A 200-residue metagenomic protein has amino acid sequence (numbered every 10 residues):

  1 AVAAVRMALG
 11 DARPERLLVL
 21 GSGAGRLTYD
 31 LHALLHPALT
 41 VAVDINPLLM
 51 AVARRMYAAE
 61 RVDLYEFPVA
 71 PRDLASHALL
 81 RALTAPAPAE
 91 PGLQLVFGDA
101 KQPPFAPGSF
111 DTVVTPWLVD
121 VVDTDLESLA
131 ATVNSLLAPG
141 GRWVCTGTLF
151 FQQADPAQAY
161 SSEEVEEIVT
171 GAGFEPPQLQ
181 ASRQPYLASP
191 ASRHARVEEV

Functional and structural regions predicted by a protein language model:
A1-P14: Conserved alpha-helix/loop element of class I SAM-dependent methyltransferases that forms part of the SAM/SAH-binding
R13-G23, V41: Conserved class I S-adenosyl-L-methionine
A24-H36: Conserved SAM-binding loop of SAM-dependent methyltransferases across substrates and taxa, primarily the Class I
Y57-Q102: S-adenosyl-L-methionine
K101-V113: A short acidic, Gly/Pro-enriched loop at the edge of an enzyme's catalytic core that lines a small-molecule cofactor
T112-D125: A short SAM/SAH-binding and catalytic strip from SAM-dependent methyltransferases
E127-P139: A short glycine-rich, Lys/Arg-flanked "PGG" loop and its adjoining helix->strand segment in the class I
G140-L149: Conserved beta-strand signature within the Rossmann-like core of class I S-adenosyl-L-methionine
